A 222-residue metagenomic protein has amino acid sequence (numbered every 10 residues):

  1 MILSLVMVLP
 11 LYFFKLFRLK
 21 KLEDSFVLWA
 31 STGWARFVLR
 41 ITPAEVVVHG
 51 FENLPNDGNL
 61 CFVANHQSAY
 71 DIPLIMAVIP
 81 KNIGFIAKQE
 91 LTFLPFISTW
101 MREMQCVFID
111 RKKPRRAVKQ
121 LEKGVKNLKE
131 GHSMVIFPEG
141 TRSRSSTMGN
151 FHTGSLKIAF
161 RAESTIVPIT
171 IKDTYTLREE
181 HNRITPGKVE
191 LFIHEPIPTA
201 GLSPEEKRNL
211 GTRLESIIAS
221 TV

Functional and structural regions predicted by a protein language model:
M1-L16, W29, E52-N56, R208-V222: Membrane-interfacial terminal anchoring regions of lipid-handling membrane enzymes
V8-K20, S25-W29, L39-T42, N56-P114: Catalytic core of membrane glycerolipid acyltransferases/transacylases, capturing the structured, soluble-facing
F26, W34, D71-L74, A87 (+6 more regions): Hydrophobic alpha-helical segments typical of transmembrane helices and their membrane-interface/capping positions
V38-L39, M101, N127, A159: A generic structural signal for well-ordered alpha-helical segments
I41-N53: Membrane-helix interface/capping segments
H49, I86-K88, D110-R111, P138 (+1 more regions): Thr-Gly-centered strand-to-loop micro-motif
V118-V222: Non-catalytic C-terminal accessory region of glycerolipid acyltransferases and related lyso-lipid remodeling enzymes
